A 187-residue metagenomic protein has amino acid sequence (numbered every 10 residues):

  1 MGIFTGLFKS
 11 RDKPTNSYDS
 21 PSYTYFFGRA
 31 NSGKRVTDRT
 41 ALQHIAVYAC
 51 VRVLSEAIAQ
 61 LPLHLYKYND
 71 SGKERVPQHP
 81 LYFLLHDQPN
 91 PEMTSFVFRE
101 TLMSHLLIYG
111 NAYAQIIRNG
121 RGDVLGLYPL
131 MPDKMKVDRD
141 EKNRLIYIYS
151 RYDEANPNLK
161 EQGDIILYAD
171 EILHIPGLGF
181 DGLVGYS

Functional and structural regions predicted by a protein language model:
M1-S187: Structured, contiguous alpha/beta core segments that scaffold functional sites
